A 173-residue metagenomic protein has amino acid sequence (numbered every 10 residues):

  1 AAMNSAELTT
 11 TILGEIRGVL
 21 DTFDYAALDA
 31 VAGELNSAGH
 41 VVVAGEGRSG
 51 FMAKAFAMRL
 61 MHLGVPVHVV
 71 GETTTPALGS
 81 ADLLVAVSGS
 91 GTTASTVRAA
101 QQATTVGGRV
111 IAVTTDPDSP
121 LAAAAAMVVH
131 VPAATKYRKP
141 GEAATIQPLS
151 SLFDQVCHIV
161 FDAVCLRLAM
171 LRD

Functional and structural regions predicted by a protein language model:
A2-T22: Generic N-terminal amphipathic, Lys/Arg-enriched alpha-helix
A6, Y25-L28, E46, D154: Amphipathic, non-membrane alpha-helical segments in soluble helical-bundle scaffolds
T9, L28-V31, A53: Hydrophobic packing residues in well-ordered alpha-helices of helical domains and bundles
D21-S37: A short, well-structured juxtamembrane/interface segment
H40-E46, F51-I159, C165-L166: Glycine-rich phosphate-binding loops that contact phosphosugars or nucleotide phosphates
L166-D173: Active-site/ligand-binding-proximal alpha/beta "capping" segment
